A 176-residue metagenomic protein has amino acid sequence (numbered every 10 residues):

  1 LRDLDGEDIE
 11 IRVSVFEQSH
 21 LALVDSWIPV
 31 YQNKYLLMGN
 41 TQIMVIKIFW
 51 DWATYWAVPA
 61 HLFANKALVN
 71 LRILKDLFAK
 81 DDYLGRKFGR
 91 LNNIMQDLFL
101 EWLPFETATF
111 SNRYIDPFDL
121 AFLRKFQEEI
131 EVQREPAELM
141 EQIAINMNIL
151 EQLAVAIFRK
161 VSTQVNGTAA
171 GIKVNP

Functional and structural regions predicted by a protein language model:
R2-I48: Active-site-proximal substrate-binding core of FAD-dependent oxidoreductases
D5-D8, N65, N70, K80-D82 (+2 more regions): Serine/threonine-rich low-complexity intrinsically disordered regions
M38, F49-A53, V165, A169-I172: Charge-rich, low-complexity amphipathic helices in intrinsically disordered tails/linkers adjacent to domains
N40-Y83: Small-residue-rich helix-loop
V69-T107: C-terminal interaction module
N92-P176: C-terminal non-catalytic accessory extensions
